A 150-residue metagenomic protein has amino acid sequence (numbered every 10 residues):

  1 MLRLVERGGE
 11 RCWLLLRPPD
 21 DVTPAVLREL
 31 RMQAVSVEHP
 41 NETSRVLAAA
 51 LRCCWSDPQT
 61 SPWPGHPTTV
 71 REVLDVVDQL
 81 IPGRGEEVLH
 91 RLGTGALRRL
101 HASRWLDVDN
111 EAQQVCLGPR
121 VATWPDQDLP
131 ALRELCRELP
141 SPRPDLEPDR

Functional and structural regions predicted by a protein language model:
M1-E6, L97-Q113: A short, conserved structural fragment
M1-Q33: Eukaryotic partner-binding/assembly regions in large regulatory complexes
M1-V5, W63-T69, L89-L92: Extended intrinsically disordered, low-complexity coil regions enriched in Ser, Thr, Gly, Ala and often Pro
E10-P18, D107-P130: Accessory beta->alpha helical hairpin/"wing" motif in late/C-terminal subdomains of nucleic-acid enzymes
T23-V35, R120-R150: Short, amphipathic alpha-helical interaction segments positioned at domain boundaries
L27-P67: Short alpha-helical segments that sit at the start of domains
T60-L80: Short acidic, hydrophobic short linear motifs in intrinsically disordered regions
R84-S103: Short amphipathic alpha-helical interaction segments
